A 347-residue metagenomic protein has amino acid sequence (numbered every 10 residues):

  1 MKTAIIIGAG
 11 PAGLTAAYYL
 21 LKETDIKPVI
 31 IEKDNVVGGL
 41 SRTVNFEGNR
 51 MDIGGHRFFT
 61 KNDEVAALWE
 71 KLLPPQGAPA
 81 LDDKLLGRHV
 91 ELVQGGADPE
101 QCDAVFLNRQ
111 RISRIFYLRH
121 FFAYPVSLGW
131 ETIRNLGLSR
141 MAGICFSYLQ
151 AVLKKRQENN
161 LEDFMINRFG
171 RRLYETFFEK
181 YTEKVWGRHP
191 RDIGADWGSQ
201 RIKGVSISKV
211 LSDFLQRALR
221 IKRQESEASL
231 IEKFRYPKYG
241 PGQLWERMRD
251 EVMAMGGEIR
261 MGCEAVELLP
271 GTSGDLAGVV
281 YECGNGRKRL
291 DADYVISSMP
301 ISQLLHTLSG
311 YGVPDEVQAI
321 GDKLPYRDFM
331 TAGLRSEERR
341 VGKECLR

Functional and structural regions predicted by a protein language model:
K2-I30: N-terminal Rossmann-like FAD-binding beta1-loop-alpha1 element of flavoenzymes
A12, V36, S302: Conserved Rossmann-like nucleotide-cofactor binding loop
L21-F46: Glycine-rich FAD pyrophosphate-binding loop
E23, P237, M261-R340: Mid-domain catalytic core of redox enzymes that form a hydrophobic substrate pocket/lid adjacent to a catalytic redox
E47-A151, Q200: Dinucleotide-binding Rossmann-like beta1-alpha1 core, especially the glycine-rich loop that anchors the ADP
K61, N167-R168, S298-M299: Short, well-ordered coil/turn residues at beta-beta hairpins and beta-strand->alpha-helix junctions within
W130-T132, L136-E267, G271, A277 (+1 more regions): Active-site/ligand-binding neighborhood in enzyme catalytic cores
G342-R347: Positively charged, low-complexity/disordered segments
